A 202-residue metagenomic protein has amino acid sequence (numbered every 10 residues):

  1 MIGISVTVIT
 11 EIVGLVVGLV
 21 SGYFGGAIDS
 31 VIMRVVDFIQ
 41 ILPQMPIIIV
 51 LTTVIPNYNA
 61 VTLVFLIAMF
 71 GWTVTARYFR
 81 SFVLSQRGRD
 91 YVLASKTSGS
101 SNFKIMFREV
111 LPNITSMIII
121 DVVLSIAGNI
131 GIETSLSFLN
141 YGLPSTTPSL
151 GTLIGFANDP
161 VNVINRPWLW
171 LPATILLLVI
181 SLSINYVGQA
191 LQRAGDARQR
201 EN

Functional and structural regions predicted by a protein language model:
M1, S5, G25-D29, M33 (+2 more regions): Amphipathic cytosolic juxtamembrane alpha-helices at the membrane-cytosol interface of multi-pass membrane transporters
M1-Y23, I180: Transmembrane alpha-helix signature in integral membrane proteins
I9-V13, G22-Q86, M117-I119: Generic hydrophobic transmembrane alpha-helix motif, especially the helices
G14, G18, G99, P112-I114 (+1 more regions): Conserved G/P- and acidic residue-centered "switch" motifs that form tight phosphate/ATP-binding loops in soluble
L19, I49-T53, I67, R77 (+4 more regions): Transmembrane alpha-helix boundary and packing residues in multipass membrane permease domains and related
T52-I55, N59-A60, V64-F70, S116 (+2 more regions): C-terminal transmembrane helix and the adjacent membrane-cytosol boundary/short C-terminal tail of inner/organellar
T52-I55, V83, L124, I132-L176: Glycine-rich helix-loop "coupling/hinge" segments at transmembrane-helix boundaries in multipass transporters
F82-Y91, A190-R198: Transmembrane helix boundary and interhelical loop/hinge segments in multi-pass membrane proteins
